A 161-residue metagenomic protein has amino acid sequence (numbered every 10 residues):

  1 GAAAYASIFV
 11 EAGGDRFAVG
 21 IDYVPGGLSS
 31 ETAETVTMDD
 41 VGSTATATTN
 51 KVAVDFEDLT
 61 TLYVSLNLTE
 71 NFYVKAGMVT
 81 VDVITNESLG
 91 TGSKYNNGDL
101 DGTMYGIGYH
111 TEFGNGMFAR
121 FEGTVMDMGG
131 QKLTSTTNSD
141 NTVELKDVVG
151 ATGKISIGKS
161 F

Functional and structural regions predicted by a protein language model:
G1-S7: Short catalytic helix/loop segments, enriched in acidic residues and glycine and frequently bearing histidine
S7-A119, A151-S160: Gram-negative (and chloroplast) outer-membrane scaffold detector with strong preference for beta-barrel transmembrane
M126: Conserved Rossmann-like nucleotide-cofactor binding loop
G130: Residue-level hotspots at or immediately adjacent to binding/recognition sites across diverse folds
L133: Polar, enzyme-active/binding microenvironments
S139-T152: C-terminal beta-signal and terminal closure region of outer-membrane beta-barrel proteins
